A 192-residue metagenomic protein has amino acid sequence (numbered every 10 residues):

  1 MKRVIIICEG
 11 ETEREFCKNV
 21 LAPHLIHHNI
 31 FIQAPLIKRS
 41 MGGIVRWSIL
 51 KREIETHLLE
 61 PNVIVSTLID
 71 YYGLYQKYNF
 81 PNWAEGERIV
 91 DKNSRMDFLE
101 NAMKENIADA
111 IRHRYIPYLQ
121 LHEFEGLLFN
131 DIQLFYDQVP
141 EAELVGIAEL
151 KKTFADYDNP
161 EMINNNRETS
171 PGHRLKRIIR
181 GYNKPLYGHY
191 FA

Functional and structural regions predicted by a protein language model:
M1-I5: Extreme N-terminal starter segment of soluble prokaryotic enzymes
I6-E15: Catalytic nucleophile-elbow at a beta strand-turn-alpha helix junction centered on a G-D-S/GDSL motif, marking
R14-I37, K51-A192: C-terminal accessory helical subdomains adjacent to catalytic cores in phosphodiester- and nucleotide-handling enzymes
R46-W47: Non-catalytic terminal and connector segments of soluble metabolic enzymes
